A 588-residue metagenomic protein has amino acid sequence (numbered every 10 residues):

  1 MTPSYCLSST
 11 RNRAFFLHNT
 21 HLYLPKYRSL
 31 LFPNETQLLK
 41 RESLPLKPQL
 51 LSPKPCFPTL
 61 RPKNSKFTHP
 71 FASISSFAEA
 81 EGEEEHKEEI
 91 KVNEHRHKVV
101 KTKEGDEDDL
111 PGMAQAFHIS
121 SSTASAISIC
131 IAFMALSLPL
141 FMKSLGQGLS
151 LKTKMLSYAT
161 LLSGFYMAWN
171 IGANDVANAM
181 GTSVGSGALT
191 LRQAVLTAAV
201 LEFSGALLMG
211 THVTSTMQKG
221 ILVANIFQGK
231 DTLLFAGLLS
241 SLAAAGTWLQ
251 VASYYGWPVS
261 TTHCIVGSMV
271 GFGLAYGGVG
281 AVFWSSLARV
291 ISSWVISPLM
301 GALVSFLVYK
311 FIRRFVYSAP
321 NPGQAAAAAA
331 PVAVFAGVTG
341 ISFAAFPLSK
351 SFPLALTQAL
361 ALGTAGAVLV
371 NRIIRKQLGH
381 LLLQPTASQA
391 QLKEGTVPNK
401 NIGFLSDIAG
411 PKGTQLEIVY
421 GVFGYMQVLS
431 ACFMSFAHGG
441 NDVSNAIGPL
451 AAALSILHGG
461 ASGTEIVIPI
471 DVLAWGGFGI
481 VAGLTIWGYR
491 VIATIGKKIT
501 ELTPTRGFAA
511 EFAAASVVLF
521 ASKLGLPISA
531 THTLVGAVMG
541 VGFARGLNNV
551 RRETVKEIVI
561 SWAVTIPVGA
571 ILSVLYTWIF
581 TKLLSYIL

Functional and structural regions predicted by a protein language model:
T2-L588: Alpha-helical transmembrane segments and immediately membrane-proximal extracytoplasmic
